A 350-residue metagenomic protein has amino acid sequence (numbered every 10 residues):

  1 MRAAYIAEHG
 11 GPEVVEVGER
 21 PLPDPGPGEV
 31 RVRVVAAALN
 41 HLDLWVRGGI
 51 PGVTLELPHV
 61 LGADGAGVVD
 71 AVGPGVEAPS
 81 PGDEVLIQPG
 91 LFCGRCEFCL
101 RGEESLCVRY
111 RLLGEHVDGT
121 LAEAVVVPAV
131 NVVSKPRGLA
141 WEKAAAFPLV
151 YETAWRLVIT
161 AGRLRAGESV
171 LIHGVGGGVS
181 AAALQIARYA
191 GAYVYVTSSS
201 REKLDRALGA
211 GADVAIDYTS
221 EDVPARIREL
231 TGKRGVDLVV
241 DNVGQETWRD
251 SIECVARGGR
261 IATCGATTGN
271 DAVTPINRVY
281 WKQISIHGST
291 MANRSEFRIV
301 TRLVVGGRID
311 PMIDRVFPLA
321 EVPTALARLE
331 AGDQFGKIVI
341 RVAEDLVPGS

Functional and structural regions predicted by a protein language model:
M1, R249, R294-S350: C-terminal hydrophobic helical "lid"/dimerization subdomain of Rossmann-like NAD(P)H-dependent oxidoreductases
P21-A38, I50-L100, P136-G138: Glycine-rich beta-strand-centered segment in the early N-terminal region that forms part of a ligand/cofactor-binding
R33, L91-G174: NAD(P)H dinucleotide-binding glycine-rich loop of Rossmann-like/cofactor-binding domains, especially the beta1-alpha1
V35-A36, P74, G90, E104 (+3 more regions): Short, surface-exposed secondary-structure boundary micro-motifs
L139-E221: Mid-domain Rossmann-like dinucleotide-binding core that forms the NAD(H)/NADP(H) cofactor-binding site
Y195, D205-S285, A343-G349: Glycine-rich cofactor phosphate-binding loops and adjacent beta1-alpha1 units of small-molecule cofactor enzyme domains
